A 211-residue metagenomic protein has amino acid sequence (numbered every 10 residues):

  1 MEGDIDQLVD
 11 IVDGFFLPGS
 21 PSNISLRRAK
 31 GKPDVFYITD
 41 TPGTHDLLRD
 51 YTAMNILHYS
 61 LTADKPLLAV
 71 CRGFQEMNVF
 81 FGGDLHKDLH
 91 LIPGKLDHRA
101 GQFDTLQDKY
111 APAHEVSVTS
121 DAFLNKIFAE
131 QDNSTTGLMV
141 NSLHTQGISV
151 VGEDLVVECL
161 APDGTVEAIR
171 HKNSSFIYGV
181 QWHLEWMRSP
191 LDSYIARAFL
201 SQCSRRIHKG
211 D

Functional and structural regions predicted by a protein language model:
M1-P18, H45-A63, H90, G94-D211: Amide-donor transfer/coupling interface in amidating biosynthetic enzymes
P21-Y37: Short, flexible, mixed-charge acidic loops at enzyme active sites
S22-I24, F74, R188: Glycine-rich nucleotide phosphate-binding loop and flanking beta-alpha elements of Rossmann-like dinucleotide-binding
D34-R49: Glycine/small-residue-rich loop that forms an oxyanion/phosphate-binding "nest" at active or ligand-binding sites
L67-V79: A phosphate-binding catalytic loop at a beta-strand-loop-alpha-helix junction that coordinates phosphoryl groups
G83-H86, K95: Conserved active-site segments centered on acidic
